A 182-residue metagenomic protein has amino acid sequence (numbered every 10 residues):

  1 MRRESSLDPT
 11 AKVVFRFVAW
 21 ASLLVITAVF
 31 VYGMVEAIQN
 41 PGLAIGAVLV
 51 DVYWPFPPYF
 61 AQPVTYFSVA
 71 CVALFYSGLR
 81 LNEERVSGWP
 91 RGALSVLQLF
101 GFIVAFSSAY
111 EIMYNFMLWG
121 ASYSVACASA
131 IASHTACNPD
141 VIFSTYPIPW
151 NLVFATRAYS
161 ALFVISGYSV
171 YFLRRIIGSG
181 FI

Functional and structural regions predicted by a protein language model:
M1-Y76: Transmembrane alpha-helical insertion/packing segments
R2-V14, G78-W89, F116-S124, Y159-I182: Cytosolic juxtamembrane helix at the C-terminal end of the final transmembrane segment
K12-I26, W89-E111: Transmembrane alpha-helical segments of multi-pass membrane proteins
Q39-P58, E111-L152: Interfacial non-cytosolic loop connecting adjacent transmembrane helices
P55-A70, Q98, I148-L162: Alpha-helical transmembrane segments of polytopic membrane proteins
Q62-T65, V69-C71, L94-A126: Hydrophobic alpha-helical transmembrane segments of integral membrane proteins
A73-E84, S108-E111: Alpha-helical transmembrane segments in multipass membrane proteins, preferentially the mid-helix core
A128-I182: A generic hydrophobic-segment detector
